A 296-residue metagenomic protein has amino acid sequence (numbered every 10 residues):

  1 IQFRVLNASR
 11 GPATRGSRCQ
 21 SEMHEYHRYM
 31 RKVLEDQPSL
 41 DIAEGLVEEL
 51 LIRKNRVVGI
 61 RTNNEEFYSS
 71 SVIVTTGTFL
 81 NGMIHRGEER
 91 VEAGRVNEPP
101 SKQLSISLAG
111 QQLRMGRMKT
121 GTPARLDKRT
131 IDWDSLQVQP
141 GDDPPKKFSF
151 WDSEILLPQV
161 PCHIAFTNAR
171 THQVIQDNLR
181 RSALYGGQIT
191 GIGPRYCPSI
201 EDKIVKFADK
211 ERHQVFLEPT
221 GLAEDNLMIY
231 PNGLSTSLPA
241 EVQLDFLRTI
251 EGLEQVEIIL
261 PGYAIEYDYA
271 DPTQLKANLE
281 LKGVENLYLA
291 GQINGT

Functional and structural regions predicted by a protein language model:
I1-E49, T75-R95, P99, Q103-S105 (+4 more regions): Conserved N-terminal/central alpha/beta ligand/cofactor-binding core
R15-S17, Q292-T296: A short glycine/serine-rich beta->alpha loop
V58, S70, E285: Conserved acidic residues
R61-S71, T76: Core beta-strand elements of the Rossmann-like FAD/NAD(P) dinucleotide-binding domain in flavoenzyme oxidoreductases
G121-K128, Q176-D177, A183-S199, I259-T273: Flavin (FAD/FMN) cofactor-binding core of flavoprotein oxidoreductases
L179, A183-T249: C-terminal catalytic lobe of FAD-dependent flavoproteins
I229-N294: A glycine-rich dinucleotide-binding beta-alpha-beta segment and adjacent secondary-structure elements that constitute
